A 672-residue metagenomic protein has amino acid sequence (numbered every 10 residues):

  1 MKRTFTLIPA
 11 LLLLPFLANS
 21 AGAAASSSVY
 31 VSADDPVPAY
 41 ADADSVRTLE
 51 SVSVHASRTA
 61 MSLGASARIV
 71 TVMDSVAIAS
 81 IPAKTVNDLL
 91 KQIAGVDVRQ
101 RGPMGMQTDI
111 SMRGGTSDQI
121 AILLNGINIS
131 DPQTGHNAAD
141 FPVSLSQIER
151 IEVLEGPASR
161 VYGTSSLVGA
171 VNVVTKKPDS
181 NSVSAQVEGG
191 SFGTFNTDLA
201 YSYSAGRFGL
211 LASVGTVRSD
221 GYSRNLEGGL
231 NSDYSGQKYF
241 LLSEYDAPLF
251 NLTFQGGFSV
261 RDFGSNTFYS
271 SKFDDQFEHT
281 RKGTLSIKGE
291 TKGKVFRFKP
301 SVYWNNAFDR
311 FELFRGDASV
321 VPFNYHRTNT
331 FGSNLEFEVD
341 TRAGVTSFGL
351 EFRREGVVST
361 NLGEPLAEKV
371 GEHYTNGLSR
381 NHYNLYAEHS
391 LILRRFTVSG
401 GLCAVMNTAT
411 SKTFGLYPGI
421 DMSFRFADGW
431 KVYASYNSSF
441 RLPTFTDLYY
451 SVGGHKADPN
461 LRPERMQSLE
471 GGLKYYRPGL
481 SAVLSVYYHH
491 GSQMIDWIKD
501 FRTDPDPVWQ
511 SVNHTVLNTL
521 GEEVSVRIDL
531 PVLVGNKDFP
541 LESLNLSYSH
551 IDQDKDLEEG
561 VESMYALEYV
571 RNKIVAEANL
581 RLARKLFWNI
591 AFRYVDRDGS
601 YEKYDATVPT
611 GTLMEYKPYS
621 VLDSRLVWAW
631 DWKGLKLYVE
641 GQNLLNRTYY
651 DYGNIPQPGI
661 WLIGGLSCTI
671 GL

Functional and structural regions predicted by a protein language model:
T48-A79, D109: N-terminal periplasmic "start-of-domain" segments of outer-membrane beta-barrel proteins
V70, N87, K91-I127, D131 (+1 more regions): Extracytoplasmic beta-strand/coil segments of soluble accessory domains associated with Gram-negative outer-membrane
N128-E155, V174-K176: Short acidic/polar hinge/loop motifs at secondary-structure boundaries that mediate gating or recognition
A170, T175-Y203, V214, G229-D233: Short strand-turn segments of transmembrane beta-barrel domains in outer membranes, especially the first one or two
S202-S204, S213-G215, Q237, E244-P248 (+6 more regions): Conserved C-terminal beta-signal and adjacent last beta-strands/turns of outer-membrane beta-barrel proteins
S219-L226, L230-G236, F250-T330, H455: Flexible loop and strand-edge segments within Gram-negative outer membrane beta-barrel domains
S271-G293, H326-T328, R425, K431 (+3 more regions): Outer-membrane beta-barrel signature, preferentially recognizing the C-terminal barrel domain of Gram-negative
I392-T397, V486-H490, V512-K603: Gram-negative outer-membrane beta-barrel transporters
